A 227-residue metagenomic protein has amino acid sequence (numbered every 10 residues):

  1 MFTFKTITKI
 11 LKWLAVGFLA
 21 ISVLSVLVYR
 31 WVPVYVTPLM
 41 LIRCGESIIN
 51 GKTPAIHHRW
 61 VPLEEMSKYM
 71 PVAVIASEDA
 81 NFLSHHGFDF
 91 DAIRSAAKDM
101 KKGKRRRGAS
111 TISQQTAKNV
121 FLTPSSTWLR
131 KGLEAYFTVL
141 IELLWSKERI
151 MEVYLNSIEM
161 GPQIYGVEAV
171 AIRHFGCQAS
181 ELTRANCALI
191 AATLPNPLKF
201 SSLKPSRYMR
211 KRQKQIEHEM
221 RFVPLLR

Functional and structural regions predicted by a protein language model:
F2-R227: Juxtamembrane regions of bacterial inner-membrane/periplasmic proteins, predominantly the peptidoglycan biogenesis
